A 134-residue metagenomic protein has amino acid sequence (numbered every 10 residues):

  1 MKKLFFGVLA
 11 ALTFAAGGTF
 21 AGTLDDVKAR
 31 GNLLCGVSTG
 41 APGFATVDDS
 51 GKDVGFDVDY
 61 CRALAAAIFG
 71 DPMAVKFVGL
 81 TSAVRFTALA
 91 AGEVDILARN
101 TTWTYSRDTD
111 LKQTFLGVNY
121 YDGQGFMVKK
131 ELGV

Functional and structural regions predicted by a protein language model:
M1-L4: Positively charged n-region of N-terminal signal peptides that target proteins for export
V8-L9, T19, V27: Cleavable N-terminal signal peptides
F14-A21: Sec/Tat signal peptide C-region and signal peptidase I cleavage site
G22-G36: N-terminal hydrophobic or amphipathic helices/low-complexity stretches enriched in small/hydrophobic/Pro/Gly
N32-F56: Short glycine-rich His-centered loop
G51-D59, L80-A83: Soluble non-cytosolic domains of exported or imported proteins
R62, A66, A74-V134: Acidic, polar ligand-binding/catalytic clefts
